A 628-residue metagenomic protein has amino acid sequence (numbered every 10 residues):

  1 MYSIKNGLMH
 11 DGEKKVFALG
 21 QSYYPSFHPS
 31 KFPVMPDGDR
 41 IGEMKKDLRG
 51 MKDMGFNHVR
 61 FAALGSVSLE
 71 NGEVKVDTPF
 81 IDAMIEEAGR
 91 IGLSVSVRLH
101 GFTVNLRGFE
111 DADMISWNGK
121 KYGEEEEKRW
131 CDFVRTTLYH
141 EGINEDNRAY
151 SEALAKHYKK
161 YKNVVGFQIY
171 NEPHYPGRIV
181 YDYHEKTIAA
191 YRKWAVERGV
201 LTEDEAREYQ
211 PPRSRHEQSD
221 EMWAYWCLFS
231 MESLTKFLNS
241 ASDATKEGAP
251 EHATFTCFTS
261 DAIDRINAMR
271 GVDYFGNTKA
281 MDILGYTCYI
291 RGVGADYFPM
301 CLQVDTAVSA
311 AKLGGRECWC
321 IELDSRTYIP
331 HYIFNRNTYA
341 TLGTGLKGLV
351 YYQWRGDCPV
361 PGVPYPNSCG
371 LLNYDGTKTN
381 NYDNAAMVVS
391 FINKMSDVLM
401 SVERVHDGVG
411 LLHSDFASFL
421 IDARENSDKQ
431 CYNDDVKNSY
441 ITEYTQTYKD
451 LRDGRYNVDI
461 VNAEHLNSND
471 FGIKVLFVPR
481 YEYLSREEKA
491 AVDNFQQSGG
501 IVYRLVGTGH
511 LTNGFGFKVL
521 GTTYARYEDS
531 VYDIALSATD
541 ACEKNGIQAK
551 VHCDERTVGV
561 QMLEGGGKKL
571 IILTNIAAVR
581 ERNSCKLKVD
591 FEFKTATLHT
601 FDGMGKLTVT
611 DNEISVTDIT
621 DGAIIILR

Functional and structural regions predicted by a protein language model:
M1-G55: N-terminal carbohydrate-binding accessory modules
E13, M51, A88, L154 (+6 more regions): Conserved, mostly hydrophobic/aromatic
L19-Q21, V59-F61, V95-V97, V165-I169 (+4 more regions): Hydrophobic faces of well-ordered beta-strands that scaffold small-molecule active sites in alpha/beta enzyme cores
Y24-I41, A62-T78, R129-R148, P173 (+7 more regions): The substrate-binding groove and active-site-proximal loops of carbohydrate-active enzymes, especially glycoside
V34-M51, R265-G276, P330-T338, L466: Short, acidic/polar
I41-K120, S240-G248: Aromatic-lined substrate-binding rim segments of carbohydrate-active enzymes
D111, I115-F275, A280-I283, T287-Y297: Polysaccharide-binding and catalytic clefts of secreted carbohydrate-active enzymes
P173, N239, I290-R628: Carbohydrate-binding surfaces of carbohydrate-active enzymes
